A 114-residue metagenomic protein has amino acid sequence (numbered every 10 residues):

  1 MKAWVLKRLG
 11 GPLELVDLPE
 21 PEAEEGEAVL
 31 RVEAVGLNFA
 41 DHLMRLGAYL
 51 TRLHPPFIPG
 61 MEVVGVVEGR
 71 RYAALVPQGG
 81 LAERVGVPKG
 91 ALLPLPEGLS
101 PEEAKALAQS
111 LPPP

Functional and structural regions predicted by a protein language model:
M1-K2: Extreme N-terminal starter segment of soluble prokaryotic enzymes
L6-P12: Extracellular beta-rich ligand/substrate-recognition surface
G11, A40, L93, P112: Glycine-centered loop/turn positions within well-structured domains that cap or flank conserved ligand/cofactor-binding
P12-L15, G79: Residues that act as N-cap/strand-start positions at coil-to-secondary-structure junctions
V16, E83-R84, E103: Extracytoplasmic/periplasmic beta-strand context in beta-sandwich domains, especially the cupredoxin/COX2 CuA-binding
P19-L37, M44, A48-G79, G86 (+2 more regions): Glycine-rich beta-strand-centered segment in the early N-terminal region that forms part of a ligand/cofactor-binding
L99-P114: A glycine-rich, Thr/Ser-enriched phosphate-binding loop motif common to dinucleotide/cofactor-binding enzymes
